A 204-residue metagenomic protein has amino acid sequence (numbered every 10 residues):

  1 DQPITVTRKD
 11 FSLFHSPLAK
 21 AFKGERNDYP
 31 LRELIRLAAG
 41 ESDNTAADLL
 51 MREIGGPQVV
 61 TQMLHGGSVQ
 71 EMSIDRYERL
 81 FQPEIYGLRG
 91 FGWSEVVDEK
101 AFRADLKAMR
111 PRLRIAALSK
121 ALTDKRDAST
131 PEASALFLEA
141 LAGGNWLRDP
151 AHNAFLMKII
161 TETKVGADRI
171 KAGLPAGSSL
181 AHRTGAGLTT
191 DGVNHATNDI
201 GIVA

Functional and structural regions predicted by a protein language model:
D1-L80, E84-Y86: Active-site-adjacent loops and short helices of periplasmic peptidoglycan-processing enzymes
K23-L31, I35-S42, M51-G56, R110 (+3 more regions): Extracytoplasmic/periplasmic, Sec-exported soluble proteins
A38, R114-L118, K125-M157, N198-A204: Active-site-proximal alpha-helical segments within enzyme catalytic domains
R52-G55, H65, E139, M157 (+1 more regions): Short amphipathic alpha-helical surface patches that mediate protein-protein
V69, E139-L147, T161-R169: Short helix-capping and hinge/turn segments at secondary-structure transitions, especially at repeat and domain
M72-L80, Y86-A117, T123-A133, F137: A structural motif
L156-V165, G177: Small-residue-rich helix-loop
D168-A204: Short, Gly/Ser/Thr-enriched beta-strand-loop segments that form substrate-interacting elements of hydrolase/peptidase
